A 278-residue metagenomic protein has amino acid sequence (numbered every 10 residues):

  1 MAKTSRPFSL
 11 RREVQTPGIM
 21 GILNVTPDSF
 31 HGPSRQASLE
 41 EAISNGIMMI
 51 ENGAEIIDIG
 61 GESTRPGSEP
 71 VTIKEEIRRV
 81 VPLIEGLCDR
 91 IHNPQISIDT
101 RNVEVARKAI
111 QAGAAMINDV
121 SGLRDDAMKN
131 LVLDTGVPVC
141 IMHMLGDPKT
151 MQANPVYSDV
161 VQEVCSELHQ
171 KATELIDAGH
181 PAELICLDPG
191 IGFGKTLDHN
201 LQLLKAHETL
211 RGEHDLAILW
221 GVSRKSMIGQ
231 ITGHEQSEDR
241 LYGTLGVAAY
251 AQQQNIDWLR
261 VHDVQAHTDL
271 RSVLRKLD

Functional and structural regions predicted by a protein language model:
A2-R6, L10, V14, S29-N45 (+7 more regions): Active-site-adjacent loop and "lid" segments of alpha/beta metabolic enzymes
S44-G60, Q254: Catalytic domains of carbohydrate-active enzymes, especially glycoside hydrolases
P94, A182-L184: Short acidic capping loops at alpha-helix termini that bridge into adjacent secondary structure
I176-A178: Conserved C-terminal portion of the radical SAM core fold that forms the substrate/S-adenosylmethionine-binding
